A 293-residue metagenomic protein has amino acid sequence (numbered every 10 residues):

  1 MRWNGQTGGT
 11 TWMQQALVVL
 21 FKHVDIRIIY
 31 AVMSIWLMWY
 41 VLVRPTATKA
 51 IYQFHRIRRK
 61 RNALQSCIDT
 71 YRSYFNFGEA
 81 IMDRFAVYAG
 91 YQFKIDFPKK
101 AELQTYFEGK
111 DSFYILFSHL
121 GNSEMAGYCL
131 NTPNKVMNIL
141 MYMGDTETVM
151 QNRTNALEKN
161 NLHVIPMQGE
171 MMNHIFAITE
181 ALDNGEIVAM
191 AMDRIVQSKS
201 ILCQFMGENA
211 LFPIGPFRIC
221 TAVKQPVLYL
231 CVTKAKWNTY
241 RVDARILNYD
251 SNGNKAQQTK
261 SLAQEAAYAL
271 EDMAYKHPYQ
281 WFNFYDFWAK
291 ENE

Functional and structural regions predicted by a protein language model:
M1-F117, T154, N161: Membrane-anchoring hydrophobic helices of lipid-metabolizing enzymes
S34, I68, M143, E170 (+2 more regions): Residue-level "edge-of-site" marker
Q65, D69, N76, D111-G169 (+2 more regions): Catalytic core of membrane glycerolipid acyltransferases/transacylases, capturing the structured, soluble-facing
A89-I95, H163-G169, M206-G207, N252: Short, flexible loop segments at the rims of nucleotide/cofactor-binding pockets, characterized by
I95-F97, L120, T146, Q168-M172 (+2 more regions): A conditional alpha-helix N-cap/helix-loop micro-motif detector
P98-K100, L140-Y142, M167, R245-L247 (+1 more regions): Conserved beta-strand termini and adjacent loop/short-helix elements that scaffold enzyme active sites in alpha/beta
L103-Q104, G127-N131, R153-T154, I178-T179 (+1 more regions): Short amphipathic alpha-helical segments and helix-helix/interface helices
T132, V136, N160, M172-E293: Non-catalytic C-terminal accessory region of glycerolipid acyltransferases and related lyso-lipid remodeling enzymes
